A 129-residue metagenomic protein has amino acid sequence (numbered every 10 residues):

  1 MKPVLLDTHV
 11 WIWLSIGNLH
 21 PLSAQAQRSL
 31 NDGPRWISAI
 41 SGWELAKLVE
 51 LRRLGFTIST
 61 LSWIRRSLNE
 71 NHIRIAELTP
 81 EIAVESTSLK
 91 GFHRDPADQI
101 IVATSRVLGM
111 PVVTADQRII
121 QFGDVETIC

Functional and structural regions predicted by a protein language model:
M1-S38, L51-R66, L108, Q117-R118 (+1 more regions): Short, well-structured N-terminal submotif of metal-dependent ribonuclease cores
P21, G55-R65, N69-Q117: Active-site neighborhoods of divalent-metal-dependent phosphate/nucleic-acid chemistry enzymes
S41: Conserved class I S-adenosyl-L-methionine
L45: Phosphate/NTP-binding elements of NTP-utilizing enzymes
L48: ABC-type ATPase nucleotide-binding domain
D124-C129: Active-site regions of enzymes building and remodeling cell-envelope glycoconjugates
